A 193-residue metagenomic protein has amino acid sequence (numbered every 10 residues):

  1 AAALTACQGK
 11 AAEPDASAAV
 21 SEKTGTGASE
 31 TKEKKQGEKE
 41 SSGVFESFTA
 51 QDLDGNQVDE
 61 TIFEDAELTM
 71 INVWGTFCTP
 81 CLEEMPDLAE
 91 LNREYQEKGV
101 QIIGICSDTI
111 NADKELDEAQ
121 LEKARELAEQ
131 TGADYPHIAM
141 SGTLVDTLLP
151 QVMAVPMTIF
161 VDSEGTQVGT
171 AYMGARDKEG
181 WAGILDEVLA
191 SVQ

Functional and structural regions predicted by a protein language model:
A3-A6: C-terminal motif of bacterial Sec signal peptides marking the signal peptidase cleavage site
Q8-A11: Bacterial signal peptide processing site
S47-T69, R93-E94: A short beta-strand-turn-helix
E67-T69, W74-F77, T109, A154: Short pre-active-site segment immediately N-terminal to redox-active cysteine/selenocysteine motifs in thiol-based
V73-E90: Conserved redox-active cysteine motifs that mediate thiol-disulfide chemistry, especially di-cysteine Cys-X(1-2)-Cys
G99-L121, A133-G142: Thiol-based oxidoreductase modules, predominantly thioredoxin-like and allied folds used for disulfide exchange
Q120-V161: Short, internal strand/loop/helix patches that form the active-site neighborhood or redox-interaction surface
F160-Q193: Thiol-/selenol-based redox modules, centered on thioredoxin-like and closely related oxidoreductase domains
